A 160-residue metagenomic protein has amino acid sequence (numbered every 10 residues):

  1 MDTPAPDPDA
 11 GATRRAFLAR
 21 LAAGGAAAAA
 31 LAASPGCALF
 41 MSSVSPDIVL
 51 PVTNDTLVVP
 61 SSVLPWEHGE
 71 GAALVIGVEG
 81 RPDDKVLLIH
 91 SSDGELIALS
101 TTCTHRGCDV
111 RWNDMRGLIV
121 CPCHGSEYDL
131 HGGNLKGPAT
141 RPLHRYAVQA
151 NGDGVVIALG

Functional and structural regions predicted by a protein language model:
M1-A12, L31: N-terminal secretory signal peptides
A12-S34: N-terminal export leaders
A32, A98, R116-L118: Disulfide-bonded cysteine motifs in exported proteins
A38-T104, C108-N113, H144-G160: N-terminal pre-ligand scaffold of iron-sulfur
R111-D114, L130-G132: Short Cys/His-rich "knuckle" micro-motifs
G117-G125, L135-H144: Short cysteine/histidine-rich metal-coordination sites, predominantly Zn2+-binding motifs
P122-C123, E127-H131, V156: Extracellular/periplasmic metallocenter environments
